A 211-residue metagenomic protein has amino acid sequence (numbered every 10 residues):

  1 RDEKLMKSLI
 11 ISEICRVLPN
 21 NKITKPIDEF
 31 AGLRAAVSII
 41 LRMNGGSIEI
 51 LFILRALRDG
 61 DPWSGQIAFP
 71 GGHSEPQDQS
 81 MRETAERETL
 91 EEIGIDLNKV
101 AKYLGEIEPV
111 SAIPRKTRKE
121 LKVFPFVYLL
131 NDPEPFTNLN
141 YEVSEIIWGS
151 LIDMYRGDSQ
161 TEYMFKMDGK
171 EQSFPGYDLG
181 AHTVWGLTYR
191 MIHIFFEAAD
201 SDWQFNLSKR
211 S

Functional and structural regions predicted by a protein language model:
R1-F69, H73-E134, I152-M154, M164-S211: N-terminal leader/linker segments that precede catalytic domains of diphosphate-processing enzymes
V127-Y128, E142-I146: Amphipathic alpha-helical interface segments
P135-E142: Short, solvent-exposed recognition segments
N140, D153-E162: A mid-sequence, solvent-exposed acidic-amphipathic segment
